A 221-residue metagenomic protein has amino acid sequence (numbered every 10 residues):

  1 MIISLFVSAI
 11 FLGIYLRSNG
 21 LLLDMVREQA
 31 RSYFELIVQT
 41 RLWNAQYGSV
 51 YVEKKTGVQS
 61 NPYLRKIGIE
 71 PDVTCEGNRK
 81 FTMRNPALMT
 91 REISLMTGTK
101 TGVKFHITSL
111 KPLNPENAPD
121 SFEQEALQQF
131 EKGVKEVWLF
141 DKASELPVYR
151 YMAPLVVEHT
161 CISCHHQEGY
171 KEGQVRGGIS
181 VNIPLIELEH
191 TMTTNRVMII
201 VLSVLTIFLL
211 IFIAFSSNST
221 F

Functional and structural regions predicted by a protein language model:
M1-R17, I200, V204-L210, A214: Extreme N-terminal signal-anchor transmembrane helix of membrane signaling/transducer proteins, especially in bacteria
F6-P71: Juxtamembrane extracytoplasmic/periplasmic/luminal helical "stalk" adjacent to the first N-terminal
N19-L22, A214-F221: Cytoplasmic juxtamembrane amphipathic helix immediately C-terminal to a transmembrane segment
I69-V134, A143: Extracellular/periplasmic ligand-sensing ectodomains of membrane signal-transduction proteins
L155-K171: The canonical Cys-X-X-Cys-His
S163, V175, P184-S203: Membrane-interface helix-start motif
K171-I179: Short hydrophobic/glycine-rich mini-motifs in sensory/regulatory modules that couple input to downstream signaling
